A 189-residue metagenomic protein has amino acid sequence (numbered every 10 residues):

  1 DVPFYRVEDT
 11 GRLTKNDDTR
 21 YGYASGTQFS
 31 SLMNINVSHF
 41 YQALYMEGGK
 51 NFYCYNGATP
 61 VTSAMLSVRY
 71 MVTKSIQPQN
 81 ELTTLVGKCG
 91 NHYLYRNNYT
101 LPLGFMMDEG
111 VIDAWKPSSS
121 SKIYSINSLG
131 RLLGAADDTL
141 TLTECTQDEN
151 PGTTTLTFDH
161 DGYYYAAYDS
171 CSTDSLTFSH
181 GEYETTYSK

Functional and structural regions predicted by a protein language model:
D1-V2, K189: Accessible peptide chain termini
V2-M65, Y99-P102, M106-Y124, S128-A135: Extracytoplasmic/lumenal acceptor-recognition loop(s) of multi-pass membrane glycoenzymes
T62-K189: Flexible, solvent-exposed extracytoplasmic
